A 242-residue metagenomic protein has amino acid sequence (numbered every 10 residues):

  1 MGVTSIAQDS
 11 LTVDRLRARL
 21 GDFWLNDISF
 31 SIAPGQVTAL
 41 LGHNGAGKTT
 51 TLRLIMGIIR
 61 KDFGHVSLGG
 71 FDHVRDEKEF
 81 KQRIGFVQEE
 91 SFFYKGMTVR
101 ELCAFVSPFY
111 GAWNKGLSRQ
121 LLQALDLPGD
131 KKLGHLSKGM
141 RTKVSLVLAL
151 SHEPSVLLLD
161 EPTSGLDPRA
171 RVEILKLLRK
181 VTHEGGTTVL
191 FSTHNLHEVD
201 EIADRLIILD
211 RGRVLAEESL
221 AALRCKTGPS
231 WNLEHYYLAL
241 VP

Functional and structural regions predicted by a protein language model:
G64-D72, E79-F80: Conserved ABC transporter NBD signature motif
S151-S155: A short, proline-enriched helix->beta-strand linker immediately N-terminal to the Walker B motif in ABC-type P-loop
L157-E161: Catalytic Walker B motif of ABC-type/P-loop ATPase nucleotide-binding domains
V172-G185: Helical segment within the ABC ATPase nucleotide-binding domain
G186-H194: Conserved H-loop
V199-E201: A short, surface-exposed alpha-helical micro-motif characterized by mixed small hydrophobic and charged/polar residues
E217-E218: ABC ATPase "signature
